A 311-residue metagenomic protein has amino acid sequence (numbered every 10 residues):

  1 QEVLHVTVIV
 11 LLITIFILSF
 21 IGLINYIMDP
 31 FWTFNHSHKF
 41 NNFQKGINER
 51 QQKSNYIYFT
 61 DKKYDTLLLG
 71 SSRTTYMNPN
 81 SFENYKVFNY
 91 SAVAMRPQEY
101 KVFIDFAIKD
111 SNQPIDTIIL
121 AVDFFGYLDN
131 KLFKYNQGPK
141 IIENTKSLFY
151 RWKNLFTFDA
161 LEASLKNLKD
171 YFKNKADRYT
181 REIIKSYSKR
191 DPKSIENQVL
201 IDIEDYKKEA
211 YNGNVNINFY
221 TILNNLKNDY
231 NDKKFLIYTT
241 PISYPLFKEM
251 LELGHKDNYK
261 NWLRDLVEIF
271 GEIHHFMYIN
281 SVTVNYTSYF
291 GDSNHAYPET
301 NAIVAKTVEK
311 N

Functional and structural regions predicted by a protein language model:
T7-Y26: Hydrophobic membrane-insertion alpha-helices, especially the h-region of bacterial N-terminal signal peptides
Y26-Q51: Alpha-helical transmembrane signal-anchor/signal-peptide segments
F43-L68: Short extracytoplasmic
D65-W152: Membrane-embedded segments
Y100-F103, G213-L223, L253-L266: Well-ordered, non-membrane alpha-helical segments in soluble/globular domains
A121-V122, K131, Y135-D232: Secreted/periplasmic serine-hydrolase-like ester/acetyl group-modifying domain
K227-E252: Active-site segments of SGNH/GDSL-like serine hydrolases that catalyze O-acetyl group transfer/hydrolysis on lipids
L253, D257-N311: C-terminal regions of proteins
